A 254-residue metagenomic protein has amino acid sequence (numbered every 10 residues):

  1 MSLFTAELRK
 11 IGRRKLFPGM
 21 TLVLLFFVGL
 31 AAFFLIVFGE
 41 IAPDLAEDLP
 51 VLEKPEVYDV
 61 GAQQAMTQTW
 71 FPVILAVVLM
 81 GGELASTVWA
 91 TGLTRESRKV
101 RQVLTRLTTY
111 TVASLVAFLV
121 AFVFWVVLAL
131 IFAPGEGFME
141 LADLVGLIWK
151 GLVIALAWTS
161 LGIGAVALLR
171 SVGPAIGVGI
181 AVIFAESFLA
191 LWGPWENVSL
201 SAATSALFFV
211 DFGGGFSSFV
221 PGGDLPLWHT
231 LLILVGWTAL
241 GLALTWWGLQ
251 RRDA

Functional and structural regions predicted by a protein language model:
M1-G12: A short amphipathic helical element positioned immediately N-terminal to and/or at the very start of a transmembrane
L16-L79, V103-R170, I180, F184-S187 (+2 more regions): Secretory targeting signals
L93-K99: Short helix-to-coil transition segments within interhelical loops that connect adjacent transmembrane helices
W195-S218: Short hydrophobic, aromatic-rich alpha-helical segments embedded in or entering the lipid bilayer of multi-pass
I233-A254: Junction motif at the cytosolic side of a transmembrane helix
